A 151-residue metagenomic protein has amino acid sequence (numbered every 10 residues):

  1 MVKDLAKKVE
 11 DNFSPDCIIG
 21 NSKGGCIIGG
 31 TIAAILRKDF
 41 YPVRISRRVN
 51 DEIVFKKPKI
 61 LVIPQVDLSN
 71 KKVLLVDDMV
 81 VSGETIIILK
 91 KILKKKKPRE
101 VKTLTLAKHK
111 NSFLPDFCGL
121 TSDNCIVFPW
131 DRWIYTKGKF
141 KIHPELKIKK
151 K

Functional and structural regions predicted by a protein language model:
M1-K151: PRPP-associated nucleotide enzymes
